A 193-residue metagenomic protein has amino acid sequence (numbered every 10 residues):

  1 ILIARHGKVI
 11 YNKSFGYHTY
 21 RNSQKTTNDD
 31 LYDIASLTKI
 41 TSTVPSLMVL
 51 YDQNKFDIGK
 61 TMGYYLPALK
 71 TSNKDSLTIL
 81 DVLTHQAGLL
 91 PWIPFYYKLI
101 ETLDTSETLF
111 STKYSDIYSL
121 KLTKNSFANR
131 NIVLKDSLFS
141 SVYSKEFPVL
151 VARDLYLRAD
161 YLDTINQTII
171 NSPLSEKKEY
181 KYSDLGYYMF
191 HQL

Functional and structural regions predicted by a protein language model:
I1-H6: Short hydrophobic alpha-helical segments used for membrane anchoring or interfacial signaling
K13-F15: Short hydrophobic alpha-helix segments
Y17, L89, Y187: Gly/Ser/Thr-rich helix-start
Y20-Y182: Active-site-proximal loop and beta-strand segments within enzyme catalytic domains
S42-V44, G186-H191: Well-ordered alpha-helical segments within folded domains of soluble proteins
P173-S175, M189-L193: Short, intrinsically disordered, charge-balanced linker/junction segments flanking boundaries in proteins
